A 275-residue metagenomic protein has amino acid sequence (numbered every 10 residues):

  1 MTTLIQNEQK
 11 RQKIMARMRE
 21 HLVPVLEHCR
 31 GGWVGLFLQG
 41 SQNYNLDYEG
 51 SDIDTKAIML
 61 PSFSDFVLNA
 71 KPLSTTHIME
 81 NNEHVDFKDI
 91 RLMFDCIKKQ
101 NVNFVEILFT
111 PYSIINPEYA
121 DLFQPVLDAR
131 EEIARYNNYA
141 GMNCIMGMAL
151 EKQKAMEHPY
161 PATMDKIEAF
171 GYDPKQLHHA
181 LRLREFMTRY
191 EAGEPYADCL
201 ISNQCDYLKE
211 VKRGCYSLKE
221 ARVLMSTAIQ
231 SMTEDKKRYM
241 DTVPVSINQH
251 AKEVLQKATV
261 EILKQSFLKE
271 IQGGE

Functional and structural regions predicted by a protein language model:
M1-L38: Helical scaffold of the NTase/Pol beta-like nucleotidyltransferase catalytic core
N7-K10, I14, M18, I133-E157 (+1 more regions): Structured mid-to-C-terminal alpha-helical surface segments
R11, S51, E83, D173 (+1 more regions): Flexible, glycine- and charge-enriched loops at secondary-structure boundaries
R11-R17, A70-N82, I90: P-loop/Walker A phosphate-binding loop and immediately adjacent motor/lid segment at beta-alpha junctions
G40-E80, A180: Catalytic metal-binding acidic patch
T76-A192, D198-K209: Conserved NTP/Mg2+-binding pocket subregion across the NTase superfamily
